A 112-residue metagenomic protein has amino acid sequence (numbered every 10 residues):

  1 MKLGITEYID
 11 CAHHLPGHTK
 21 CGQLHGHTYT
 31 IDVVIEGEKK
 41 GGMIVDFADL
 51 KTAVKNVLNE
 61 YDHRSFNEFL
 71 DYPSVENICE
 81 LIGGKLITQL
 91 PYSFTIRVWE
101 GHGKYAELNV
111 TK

Functional and structural regions predicted by a protein language model:
M1-K112: Charge-rich, low-complexity N-terminal segments
